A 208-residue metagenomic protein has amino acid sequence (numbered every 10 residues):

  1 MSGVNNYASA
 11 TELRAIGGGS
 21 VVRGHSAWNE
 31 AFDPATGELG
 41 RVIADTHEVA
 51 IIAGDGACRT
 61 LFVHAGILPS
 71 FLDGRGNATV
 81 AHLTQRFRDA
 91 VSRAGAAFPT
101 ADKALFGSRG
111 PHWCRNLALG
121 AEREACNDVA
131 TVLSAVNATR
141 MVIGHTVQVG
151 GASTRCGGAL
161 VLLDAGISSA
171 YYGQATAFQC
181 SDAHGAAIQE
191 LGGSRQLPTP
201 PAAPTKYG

Functional and structural regions predicted by a protein language model:
M1-G208: Feature recognizes metal-dependent phosphohydrolase scaffolds
